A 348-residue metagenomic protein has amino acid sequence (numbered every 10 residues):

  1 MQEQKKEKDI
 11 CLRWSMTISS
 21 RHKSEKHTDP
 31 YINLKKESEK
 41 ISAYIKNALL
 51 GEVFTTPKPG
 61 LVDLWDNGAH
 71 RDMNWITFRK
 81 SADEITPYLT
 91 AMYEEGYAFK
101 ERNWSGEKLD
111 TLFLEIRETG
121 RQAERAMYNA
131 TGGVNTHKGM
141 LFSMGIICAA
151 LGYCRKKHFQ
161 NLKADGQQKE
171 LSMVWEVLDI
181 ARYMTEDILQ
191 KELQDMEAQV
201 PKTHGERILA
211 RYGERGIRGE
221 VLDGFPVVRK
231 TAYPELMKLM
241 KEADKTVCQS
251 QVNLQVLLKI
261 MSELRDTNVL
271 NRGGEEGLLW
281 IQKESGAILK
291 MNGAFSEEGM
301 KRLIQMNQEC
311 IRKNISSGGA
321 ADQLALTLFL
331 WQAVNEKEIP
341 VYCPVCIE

Functional and structural regions predicted by a protein language model:
Q2-N103, E107, F113, L151-Q308 (+2 more regions): Phosphate-rich cofactor/ligand-interacting catalytic cores and adjacent structured alpha/beta frameworks
S81, L112, I116-T119, A123 (+2 more regions): Generic hydrophobic, aliphatic-rich segments that mediate packing or membrane embedding
E107-L109, A126-V134, L151: Short acidic, glycine/Ser/Thr-rich loop/turn "cap" segments at secondary-structure junctions
I116-G133, G299-K313, W331: Short, hydrophobic/aliphatic alpha-helical segments
T131-C148, N314-F329: Conserved phosphate/anionic-ligand binding catalytic regions in large, soluble enzymes, centered on
